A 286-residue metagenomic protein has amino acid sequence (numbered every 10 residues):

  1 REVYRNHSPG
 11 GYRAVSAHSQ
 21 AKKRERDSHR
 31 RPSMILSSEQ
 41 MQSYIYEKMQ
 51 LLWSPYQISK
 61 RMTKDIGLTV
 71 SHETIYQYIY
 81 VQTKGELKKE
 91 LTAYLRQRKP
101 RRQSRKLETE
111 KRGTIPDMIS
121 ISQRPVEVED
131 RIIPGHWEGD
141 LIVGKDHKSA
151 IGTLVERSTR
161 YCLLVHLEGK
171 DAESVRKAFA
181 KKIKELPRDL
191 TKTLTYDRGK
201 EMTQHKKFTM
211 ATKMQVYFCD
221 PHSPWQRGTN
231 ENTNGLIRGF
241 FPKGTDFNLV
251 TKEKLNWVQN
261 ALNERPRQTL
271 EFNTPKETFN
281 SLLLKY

Functional and structural regions predicted by a protein language model:
R1-L52, Y56, K60-K64: Short, basic alpha-helical/linker "hinge" immediately adjacent to a nucleic-acid-recognition surface
Y4, A14-S28, T69-E129: Basic, flexible linker segments flanking DNA-binding modules in nucleic acid-interacting mobile-element proteins
Q40-L51, R61-M62, T209-V216, D220-Y286: Charged alpha-helix within mobile-element recombinases
I45, I58, I75, D140 (+7 more regions): Mobile genetic element proteins and their domesticated derivatives, centered on retroelements and DNA transposons
E129, I142, D146-L163: Short conserved beta-strand segments at catalytic cores or DNA/RNA-binding microdomains of nucleic-acid binding
P134-G144: Two-metal-ion RNase H-like nuclease active-site motif
V143-H147, L164-R188: Active-site beta-loop-alpha junctions of metal-dependent nucleic acid enzymes, especially the RNase H-like/DDE
L190-Q204, H222: Acidic/histidine-rich, metal-coordinating catalytic segments
